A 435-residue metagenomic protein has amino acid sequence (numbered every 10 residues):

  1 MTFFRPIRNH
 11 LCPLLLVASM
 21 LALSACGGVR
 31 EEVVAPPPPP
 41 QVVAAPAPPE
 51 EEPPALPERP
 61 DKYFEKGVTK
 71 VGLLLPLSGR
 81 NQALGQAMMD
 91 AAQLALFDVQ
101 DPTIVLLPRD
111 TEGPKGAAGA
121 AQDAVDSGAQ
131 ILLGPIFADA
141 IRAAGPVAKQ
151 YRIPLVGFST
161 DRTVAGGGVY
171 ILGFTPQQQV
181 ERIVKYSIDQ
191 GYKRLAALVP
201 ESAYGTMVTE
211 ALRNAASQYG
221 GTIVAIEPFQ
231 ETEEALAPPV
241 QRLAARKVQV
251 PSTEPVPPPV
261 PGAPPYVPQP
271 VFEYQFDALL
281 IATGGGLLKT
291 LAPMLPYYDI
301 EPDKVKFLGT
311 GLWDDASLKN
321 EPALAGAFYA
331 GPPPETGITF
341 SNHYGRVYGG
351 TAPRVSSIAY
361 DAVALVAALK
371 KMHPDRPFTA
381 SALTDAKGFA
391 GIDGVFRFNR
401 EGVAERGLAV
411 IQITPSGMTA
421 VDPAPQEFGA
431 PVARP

Functional and structural regions predicted by a protein language model:
T2-P13, V17-A18, C26-P435: Extracytosolic ligand-binding ectodomains
